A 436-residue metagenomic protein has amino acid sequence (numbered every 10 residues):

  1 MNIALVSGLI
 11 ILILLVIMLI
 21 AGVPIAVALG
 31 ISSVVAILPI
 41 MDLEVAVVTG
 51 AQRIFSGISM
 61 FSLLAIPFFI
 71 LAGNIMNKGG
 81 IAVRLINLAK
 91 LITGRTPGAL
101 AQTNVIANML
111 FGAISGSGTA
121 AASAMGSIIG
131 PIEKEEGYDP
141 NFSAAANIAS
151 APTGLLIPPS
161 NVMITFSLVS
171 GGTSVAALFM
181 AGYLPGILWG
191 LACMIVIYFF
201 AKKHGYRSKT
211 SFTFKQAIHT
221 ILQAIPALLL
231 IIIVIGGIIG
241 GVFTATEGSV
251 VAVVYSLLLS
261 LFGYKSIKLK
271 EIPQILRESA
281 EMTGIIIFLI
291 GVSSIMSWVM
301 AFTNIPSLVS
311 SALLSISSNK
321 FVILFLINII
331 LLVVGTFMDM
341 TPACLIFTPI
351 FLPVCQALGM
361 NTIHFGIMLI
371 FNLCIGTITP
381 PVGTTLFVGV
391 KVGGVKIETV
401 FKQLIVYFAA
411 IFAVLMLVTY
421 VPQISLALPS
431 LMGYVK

Functional and structural regions predicted by a protein language model:
M1-K436: Alpha-helical transmembrane segments of multi-pass membrane transport proteins
